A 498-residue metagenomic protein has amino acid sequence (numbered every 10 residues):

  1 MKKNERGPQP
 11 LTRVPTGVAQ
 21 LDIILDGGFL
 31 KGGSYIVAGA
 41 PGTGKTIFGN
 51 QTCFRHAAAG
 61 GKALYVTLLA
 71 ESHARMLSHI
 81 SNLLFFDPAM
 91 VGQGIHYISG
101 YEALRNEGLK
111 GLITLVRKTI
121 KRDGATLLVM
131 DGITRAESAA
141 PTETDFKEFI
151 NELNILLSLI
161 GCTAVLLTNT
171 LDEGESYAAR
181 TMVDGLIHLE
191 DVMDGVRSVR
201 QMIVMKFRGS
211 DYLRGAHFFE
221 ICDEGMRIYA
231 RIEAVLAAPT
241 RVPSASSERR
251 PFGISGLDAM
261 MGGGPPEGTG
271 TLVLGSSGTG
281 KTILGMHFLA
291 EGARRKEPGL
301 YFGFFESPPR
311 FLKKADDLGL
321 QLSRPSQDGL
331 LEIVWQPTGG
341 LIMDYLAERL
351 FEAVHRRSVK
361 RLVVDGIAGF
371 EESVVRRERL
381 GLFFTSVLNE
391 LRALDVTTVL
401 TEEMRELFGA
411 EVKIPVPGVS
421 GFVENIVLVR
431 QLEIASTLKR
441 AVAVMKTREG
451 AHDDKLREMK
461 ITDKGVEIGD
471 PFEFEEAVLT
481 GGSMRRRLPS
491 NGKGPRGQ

Functional and structural regions predicted by a protein language model:
M1-S81, V235-G319: The Walker A/P-loop phosphate-binding site
K2-G7, T12, K121-D123, D191-P251 (+3 more regions): Conserved P-loop NTPase
V14-V18, D22, K31, T46-I47 (+15 more regions): Amphipathic alpha-helical transducer elements in NTP-driven molecular machines
D26, S34, P41, F48 (+6 more regions): Scaffold/interface architecture of coatomer-like assemblies
G32, A59-K62, V91-I95, I160-C162 (+10 more regions): Short glycine-/polar-rich loops that comprise or flank the Walker A/P-loop and associated switch/sensor motifs
Y35, K110-M182, L186, I283 (+1 more regions): P-loop NTPase motor core
T43, L69-A74, Y101-N106, I133-A136 (+15 more regions): Conserved nucleotide-binding/hydrolysis micro-motifs of P-loop NTPases
A59-A140, T144, K296-E378: Conserved inter-motif catalytic segment of the P-loop NTP-binding fold
